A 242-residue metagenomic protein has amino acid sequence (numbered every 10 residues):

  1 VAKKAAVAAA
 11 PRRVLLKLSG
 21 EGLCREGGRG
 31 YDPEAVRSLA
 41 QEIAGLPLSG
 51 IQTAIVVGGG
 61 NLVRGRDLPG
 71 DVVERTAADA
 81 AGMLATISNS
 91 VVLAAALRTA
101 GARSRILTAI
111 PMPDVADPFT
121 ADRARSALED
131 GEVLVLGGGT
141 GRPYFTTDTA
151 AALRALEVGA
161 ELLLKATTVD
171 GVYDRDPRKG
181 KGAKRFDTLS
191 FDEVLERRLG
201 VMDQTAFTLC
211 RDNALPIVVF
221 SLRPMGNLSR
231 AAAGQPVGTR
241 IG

Functional and structural regions predicted by a protein language model:
V1-G242: C-terminal catalytic "cap/lid" subdomain
